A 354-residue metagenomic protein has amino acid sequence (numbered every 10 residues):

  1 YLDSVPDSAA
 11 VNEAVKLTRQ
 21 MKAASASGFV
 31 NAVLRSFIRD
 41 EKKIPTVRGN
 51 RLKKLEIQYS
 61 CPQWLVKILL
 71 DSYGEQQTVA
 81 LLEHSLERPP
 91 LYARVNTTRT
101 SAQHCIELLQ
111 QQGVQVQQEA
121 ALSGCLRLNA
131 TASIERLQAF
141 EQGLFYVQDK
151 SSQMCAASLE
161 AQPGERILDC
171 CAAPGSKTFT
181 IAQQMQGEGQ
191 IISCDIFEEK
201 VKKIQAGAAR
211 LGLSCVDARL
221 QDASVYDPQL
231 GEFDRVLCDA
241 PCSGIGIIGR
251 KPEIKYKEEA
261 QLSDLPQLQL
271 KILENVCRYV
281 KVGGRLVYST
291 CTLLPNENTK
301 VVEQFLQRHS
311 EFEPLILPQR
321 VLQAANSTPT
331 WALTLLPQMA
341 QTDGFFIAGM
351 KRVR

Functional and structural regions predicted by a protein language model:
Y1-R354: S-adenosylmethionine
